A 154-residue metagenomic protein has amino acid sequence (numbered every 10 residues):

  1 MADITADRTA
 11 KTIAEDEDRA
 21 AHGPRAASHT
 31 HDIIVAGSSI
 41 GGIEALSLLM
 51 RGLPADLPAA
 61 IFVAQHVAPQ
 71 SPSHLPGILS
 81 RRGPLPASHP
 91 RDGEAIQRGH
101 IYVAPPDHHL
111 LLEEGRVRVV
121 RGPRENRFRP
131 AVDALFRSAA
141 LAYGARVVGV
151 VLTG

Functional and structural regions predicted by a protein language model:
M1-T153: Conserved acid/base catalytic micro-environments in cytosolic active-site loops
